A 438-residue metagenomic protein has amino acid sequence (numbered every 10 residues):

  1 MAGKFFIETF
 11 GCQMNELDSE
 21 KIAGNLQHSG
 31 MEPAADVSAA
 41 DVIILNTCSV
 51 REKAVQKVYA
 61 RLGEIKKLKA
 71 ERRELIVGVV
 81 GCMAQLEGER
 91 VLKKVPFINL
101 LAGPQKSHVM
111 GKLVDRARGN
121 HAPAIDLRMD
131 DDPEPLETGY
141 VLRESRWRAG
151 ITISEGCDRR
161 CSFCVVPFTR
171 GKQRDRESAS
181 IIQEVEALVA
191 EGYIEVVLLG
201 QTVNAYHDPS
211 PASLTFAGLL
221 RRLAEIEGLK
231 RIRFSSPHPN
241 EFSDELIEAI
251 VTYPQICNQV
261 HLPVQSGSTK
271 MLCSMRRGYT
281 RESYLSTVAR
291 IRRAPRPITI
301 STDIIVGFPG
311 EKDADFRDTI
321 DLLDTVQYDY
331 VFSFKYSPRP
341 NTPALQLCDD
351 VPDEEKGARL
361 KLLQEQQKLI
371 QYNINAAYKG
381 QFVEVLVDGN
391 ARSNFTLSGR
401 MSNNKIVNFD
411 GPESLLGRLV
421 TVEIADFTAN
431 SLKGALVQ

Functional and structural regions predicted by a protein language model:
M1-Y206, E245, V260, E282-A289 (+5 more regions): Proteins enriched for Cys/Gly/acidic motifs involved in redox and nucleic-acid/cofactor modification
T9, S274, V331, F409-D410: Thr-Gly-centered strand-to-loop micro-motif
S49-V50, R170-G171, S210-S213, C273-Y279 (+1 more regions): Short glycine-enriched, charge-decorated loop/helix-capping segments at active-site entrances that position
E74-G81, L86, A190-D313: Conserved SAM/AdoMet-binding glycine-rich loop
E144-W147, C157-R159, I256, S266 (+5 more regions): Short flexible coil/turn linkers enriched for glycine and charged/polar residues that connect secondary-structure
I181, L198, F234, L262 (+5 more regions): Conserved, mostly hydrophobic/aromatic
E311, T325-Y328: Contiguous mid-protein beta-loop-alpha structural module that forms a pocket-lining wall or clamp of enzyme active
Q346-Q438: Terminal RNA-binding accessory module
